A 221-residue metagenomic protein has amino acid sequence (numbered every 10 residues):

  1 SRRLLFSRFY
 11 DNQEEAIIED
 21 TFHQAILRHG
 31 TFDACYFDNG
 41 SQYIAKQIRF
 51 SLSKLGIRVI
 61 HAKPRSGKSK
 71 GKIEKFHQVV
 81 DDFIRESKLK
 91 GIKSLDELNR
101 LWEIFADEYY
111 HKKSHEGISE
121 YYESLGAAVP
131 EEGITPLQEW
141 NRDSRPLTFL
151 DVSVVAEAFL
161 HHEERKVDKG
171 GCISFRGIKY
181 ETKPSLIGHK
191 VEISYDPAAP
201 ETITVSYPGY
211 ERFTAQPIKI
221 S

Functional and structural regions predicted by a protein language model:
S1-L5, G30, A199-P200: Coil-to-beta-strand transition motifs
R2, F22, C35-D38, L52 (+4 more regions): Mobile genetic element proteins and their domesticated derivatives, centered on retroelements and DNA transposons
L4-R8, L55: C-terminal regulatory/effector modules of DNA-binding transcriptional regulators
S7-T31: Active-site beta-loop-alpha junctions of metal-dependent nucleic acid enzymes, especially the RNase H-like/DDE
R28-Q47, K63-R65: Acidic/histidine-rich, metal-coordinating catalytic segments
I48-A156, P197: Charged alpha-helix within mobile-element recombinases
K112-S221: C-terminal, beta-rich DNA-binding module of retroviral/retroelements integrases
